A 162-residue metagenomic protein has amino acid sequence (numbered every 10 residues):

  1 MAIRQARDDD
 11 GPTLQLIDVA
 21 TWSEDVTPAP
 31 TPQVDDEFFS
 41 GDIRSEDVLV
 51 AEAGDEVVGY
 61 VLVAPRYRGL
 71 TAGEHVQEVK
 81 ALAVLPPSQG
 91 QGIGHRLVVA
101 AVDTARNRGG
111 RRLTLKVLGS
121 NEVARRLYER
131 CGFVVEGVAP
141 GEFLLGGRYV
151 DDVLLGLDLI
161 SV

Functional and structural regions predicted by a protein language model:
Q5-G11, Q15-P87, V98-A100, T104 (+2 more regions): Acetyl-CoA-dependent GNAT
E56-G59, V123, Y149: Glycine-rich acetyl-CoA-binding "A-motif" of GNAT/NAT acetyltransferases
L85-P87, Q91, G119-S120: Active-site acidic-Proline motif in GNAT/NAT acetyltransferases
G94, V98, S120-A124, G141-G146: Short glycine/proline-centered loop/turn elements that form peptide/ligand docking sites
T114-V117, E129, V134-V150: Conserved catalytic-core motifs of GNAT/GCN5-like acyltransferases
R148-V162: Terminal substrate-recognition subdomain of acyl/acetyltransferases
